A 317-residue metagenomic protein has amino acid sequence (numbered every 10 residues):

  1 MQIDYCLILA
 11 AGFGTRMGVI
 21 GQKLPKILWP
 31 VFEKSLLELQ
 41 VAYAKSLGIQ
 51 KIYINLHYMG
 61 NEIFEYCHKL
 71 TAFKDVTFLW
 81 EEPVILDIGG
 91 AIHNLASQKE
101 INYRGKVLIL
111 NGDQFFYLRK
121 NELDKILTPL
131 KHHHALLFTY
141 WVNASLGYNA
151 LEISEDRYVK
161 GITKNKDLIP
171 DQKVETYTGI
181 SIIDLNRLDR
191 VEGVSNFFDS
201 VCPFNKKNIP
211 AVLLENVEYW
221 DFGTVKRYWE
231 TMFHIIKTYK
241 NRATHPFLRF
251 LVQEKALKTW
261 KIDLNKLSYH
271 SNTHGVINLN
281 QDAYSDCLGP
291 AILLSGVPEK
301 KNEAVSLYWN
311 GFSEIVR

Functional and structural regions predicted by a protein language model:
Q2-F64, K120, S295-G296, N302: N-terminal glycine-rich phosphate-binding loop and ensuing alpha1 helix
Y5, Q50-I52, D75, K106 (+2 more regions): Residues at the starts of beta-strands that form the adenosine-phosphate
P30, T139, E152, I182-D184 (+1 more regions): Short, well-ordered beta-strand micro-motif
E62-E65, N94, R190, E230: Phosphate- and divalent-cation-binding pockets in alpha/beta enzyme and binding domains that engage nucleotide-derived
F64-E155: Conserved beta-loop-beta/alpha segment of the NTase-like Rossmann-fold superfamily that binds/positions NTPs
L108, F115, K120-T128, N143-S145 (+1 more regions): Catalytic-core segments of class I nucleotidyltransferases/pyrophosphorylases that form NMP-activated intermediates
N241-I262: Long, charged amphipathic helices and adjacent flexible linkers at domain junctions
S271-R317: Glycine-rich hexapeptide-repeat left-handed beta-helix
